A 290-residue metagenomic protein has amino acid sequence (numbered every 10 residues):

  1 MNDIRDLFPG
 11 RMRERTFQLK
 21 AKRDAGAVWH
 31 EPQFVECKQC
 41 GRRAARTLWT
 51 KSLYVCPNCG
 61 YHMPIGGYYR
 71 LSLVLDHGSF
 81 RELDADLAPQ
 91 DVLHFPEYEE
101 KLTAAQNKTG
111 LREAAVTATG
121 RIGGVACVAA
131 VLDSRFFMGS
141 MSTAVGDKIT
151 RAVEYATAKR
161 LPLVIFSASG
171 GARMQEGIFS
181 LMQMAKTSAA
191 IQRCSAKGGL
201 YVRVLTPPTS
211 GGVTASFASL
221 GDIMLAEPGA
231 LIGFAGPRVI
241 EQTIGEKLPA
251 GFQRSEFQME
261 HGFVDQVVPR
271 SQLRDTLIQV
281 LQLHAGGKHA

Functional and structural regions predicted by a protein language model:
M1-A25: N-terminal alpha-helical interaction blocks
F34, L53: Residues immediately within or flanking Cys/His clusters that coordinate Zn2+ in small zinc-binding modules
C37-C40, C56-C59: Short cysteine-rich clusters marking metal-coordination/redox-active sites
R43-A44, H62-M63: Cys/His-rich microdomains that often coordinate metals
I65-G139: Long, charge-rich boundary regions
V116-S195, V202: Cleft-lining beta-strand/loop regions that shape enzyme active-site pockets
S167-K288: Conserved catalytic cores of soluble enzyme domains, especially glycine-rich substrate-binding beta-alpha loops
